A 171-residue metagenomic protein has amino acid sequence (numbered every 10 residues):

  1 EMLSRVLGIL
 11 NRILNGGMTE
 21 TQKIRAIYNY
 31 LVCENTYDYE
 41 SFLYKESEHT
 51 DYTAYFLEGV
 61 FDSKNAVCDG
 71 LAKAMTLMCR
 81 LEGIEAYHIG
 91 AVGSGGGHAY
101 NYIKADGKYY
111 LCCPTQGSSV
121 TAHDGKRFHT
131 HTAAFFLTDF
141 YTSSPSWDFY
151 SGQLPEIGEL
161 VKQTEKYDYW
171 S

Functional and structural regions predicted by a protein language model:
M2-V60: Secondary-structure boundary elements
T19-R25, C33-E34, S63, E82-Y87 (+1 more regions): Loop/turn elements at helix/coil->beta-strand transitions in domains of secreted/extracellular proteins
T53, V60-V67, L71: Secondary-structure capping and boundary motifs in well-ordered enzyme cores
G70-F140: Hydrophobic/aromatic-rich core segments of domains that either
H123-S171: Low-complexity, Gly/Ser/Thr/Pro-rich intrinsically disordered linker/tail segments
